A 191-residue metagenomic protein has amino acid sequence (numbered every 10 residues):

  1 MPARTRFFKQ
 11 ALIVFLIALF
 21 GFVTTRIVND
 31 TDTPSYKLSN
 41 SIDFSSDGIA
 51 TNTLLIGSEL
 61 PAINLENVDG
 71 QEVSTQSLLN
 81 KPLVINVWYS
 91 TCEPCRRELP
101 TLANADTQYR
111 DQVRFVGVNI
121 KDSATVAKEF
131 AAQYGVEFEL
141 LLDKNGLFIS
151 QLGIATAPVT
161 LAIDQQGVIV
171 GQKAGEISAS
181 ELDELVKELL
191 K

Functional and structural regions predicted by a protein language model:
M1-E59, K191: N-terminal targeting signals for export/organelle localization
L54-G57, A62-L83: A short beta-strand-turn-helix
E72-R96, L102, F115: Short active-site neighborhood of thiol/selenol oxidoreductases, capturing the structured segment around
L79-K81, D111, V136-E137, I154: Active-site acidic short loop of glycosyltransferases
N86, G117-N119, L161, Q172: Soluble periplasmic/extracytoplasmic beta-strand elements of cell-envelope proteins
R96-Y134, K144-Q151: Structural microenvironment flanking redox-active thiols in thiol-disulfide oxidoreductases
E129-E137, L142-K191: Thiol/disulfide oxidoreductase modules built on the thioredoxin-like
